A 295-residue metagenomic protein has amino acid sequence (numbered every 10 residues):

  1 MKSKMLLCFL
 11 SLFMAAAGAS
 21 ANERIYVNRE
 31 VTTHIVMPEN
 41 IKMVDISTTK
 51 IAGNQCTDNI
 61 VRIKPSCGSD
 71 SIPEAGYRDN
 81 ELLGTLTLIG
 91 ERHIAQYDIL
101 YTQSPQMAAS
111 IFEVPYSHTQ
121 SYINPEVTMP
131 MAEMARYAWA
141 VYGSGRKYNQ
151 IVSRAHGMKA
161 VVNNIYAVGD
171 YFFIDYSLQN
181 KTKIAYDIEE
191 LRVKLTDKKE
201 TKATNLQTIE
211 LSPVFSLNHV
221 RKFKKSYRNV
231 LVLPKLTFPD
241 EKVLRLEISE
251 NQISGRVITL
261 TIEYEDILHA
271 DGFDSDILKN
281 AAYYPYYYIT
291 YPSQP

Functional and structural regions predicted by a protein language model:
M1-M5: Positively charged n-region of N-terminal signal peptides that target proteins for export
L7-A15: Bacterial N-terminal signal peptides
A19-F172, S177-P295: A general "mature secreted/periplasmic domain" signal
